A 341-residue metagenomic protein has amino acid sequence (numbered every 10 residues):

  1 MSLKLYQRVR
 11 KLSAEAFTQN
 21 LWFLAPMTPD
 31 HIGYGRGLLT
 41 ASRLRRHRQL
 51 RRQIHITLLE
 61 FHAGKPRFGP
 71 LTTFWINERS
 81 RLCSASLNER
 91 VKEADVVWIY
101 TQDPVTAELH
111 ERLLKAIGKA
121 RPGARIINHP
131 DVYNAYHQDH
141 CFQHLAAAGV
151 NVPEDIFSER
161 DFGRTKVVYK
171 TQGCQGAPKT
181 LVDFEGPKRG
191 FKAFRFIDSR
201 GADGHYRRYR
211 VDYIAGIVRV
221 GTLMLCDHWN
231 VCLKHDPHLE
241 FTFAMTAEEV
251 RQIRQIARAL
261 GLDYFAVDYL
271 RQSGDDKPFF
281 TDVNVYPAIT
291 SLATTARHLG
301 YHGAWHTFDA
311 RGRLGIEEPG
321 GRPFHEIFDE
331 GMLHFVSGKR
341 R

Functional and structural regions predicted by a protein language model:
M1-L50: Membrane-proximal basic amphipathic "stem/tether" segments
L3, A16, G33-G37, L262 (+1 more regions): C-terminal active-site "lid" helix and adjoining low-complexity regulatory extension at the edge of ATP-using catalytic
H31-E154: Conserved N-proximal alpha/beta basic substrate-recognition cap immediately N-terminal to, or forming the N-lobe
Q102-P104, C174, Y286: Short glycine-rich anion-binding loops that position phosphate/pyrophosphate groups of nucleotides and phosphorylated
A148-V168, Q172: Rossmann-like NAD(P)H-binding beta-loop-alpha module
V167, K192, R219, F265 (+1 more regions): Protein kinase-like catalytic core scaffold
G173-L260: Phosphate-binding site of ATP-dependent enzymes
V267-Y269: Hydrophobic residue at the +6 position relative to the catalytic HRD Asp in the kinase catalytic loop
